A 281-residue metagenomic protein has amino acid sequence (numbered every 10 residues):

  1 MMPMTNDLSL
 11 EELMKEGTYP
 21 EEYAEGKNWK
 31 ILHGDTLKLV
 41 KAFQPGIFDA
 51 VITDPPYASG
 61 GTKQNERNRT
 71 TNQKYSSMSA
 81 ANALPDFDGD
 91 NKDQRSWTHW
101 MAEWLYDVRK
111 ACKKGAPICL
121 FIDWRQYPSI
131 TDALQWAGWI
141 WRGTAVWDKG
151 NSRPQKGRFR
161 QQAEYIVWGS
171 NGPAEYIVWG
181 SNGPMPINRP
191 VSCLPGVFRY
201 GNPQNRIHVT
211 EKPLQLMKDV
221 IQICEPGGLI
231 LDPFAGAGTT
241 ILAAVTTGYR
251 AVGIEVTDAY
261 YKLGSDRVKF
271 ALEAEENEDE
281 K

Functional and structural regions predicted by a protein language model:
M1-K262: Core catalytic lobe of class I
E16-G26, S265-E280: Short, conserved SAM-binding/catalytic segment of Class I S-adenosyl-L-methionine-dependent methyltransferases
